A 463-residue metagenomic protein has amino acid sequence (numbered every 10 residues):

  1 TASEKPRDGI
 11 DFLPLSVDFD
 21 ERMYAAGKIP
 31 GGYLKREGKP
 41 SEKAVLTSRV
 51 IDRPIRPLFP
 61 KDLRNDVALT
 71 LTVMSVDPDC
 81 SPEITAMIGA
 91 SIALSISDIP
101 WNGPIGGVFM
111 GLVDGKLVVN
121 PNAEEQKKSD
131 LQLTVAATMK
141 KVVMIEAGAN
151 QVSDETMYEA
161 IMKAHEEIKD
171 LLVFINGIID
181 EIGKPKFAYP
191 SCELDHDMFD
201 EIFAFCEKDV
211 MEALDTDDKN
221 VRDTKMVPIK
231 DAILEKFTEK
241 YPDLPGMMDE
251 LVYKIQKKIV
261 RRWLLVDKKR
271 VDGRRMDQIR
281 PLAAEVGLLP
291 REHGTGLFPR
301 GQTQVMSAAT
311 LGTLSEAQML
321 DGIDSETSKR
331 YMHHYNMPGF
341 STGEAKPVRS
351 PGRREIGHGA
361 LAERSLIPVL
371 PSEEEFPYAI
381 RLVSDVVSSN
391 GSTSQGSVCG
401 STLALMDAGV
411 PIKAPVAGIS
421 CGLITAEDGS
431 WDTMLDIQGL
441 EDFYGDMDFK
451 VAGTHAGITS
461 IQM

Functional and structural regions predicted by a protein language model:
T1-E4, A188-T327: Extended amphipathic alpha-helical scaffolds
T1-V67, V73, C80, M139 (+3 more regions): Glycine-rich, flexible beta-strand/loop modules in the N-terminal catalytic cores of phosphate-handling
R7, Y33-L34, F59-K61, V76 (+14 more regions): Replace "in large, NTP-powered and nucleic-acid-processing enzymes" with "in large, NTP-powered factors and other
F12, S16-D18, G38-P60, R64-T70 (+7 more regions): Alpha/propeptide regions of enzymes that mature by internal proteolysis
K61-V67, N102-P104, L171-Y189, N220-V221 (+4 more regions): Flexible, glycine/charged-enriched surface loops at secondary-structure junctions
C80-D98, E285-A309, N390-V410: Conserved phosphate/anionic-ligand binding catalytic regions in large, soluble enzymes, centered on
A90, G357-L366, Y378-D407, I412-C421: Extended, hydrophobic alpha-helical segments in both membrane/secreted and soluble proteins
D98-D217, L405-M463: Mobile "lid/hinge" segments at catalytic clefts and subdomain interfaces of large enzymes
